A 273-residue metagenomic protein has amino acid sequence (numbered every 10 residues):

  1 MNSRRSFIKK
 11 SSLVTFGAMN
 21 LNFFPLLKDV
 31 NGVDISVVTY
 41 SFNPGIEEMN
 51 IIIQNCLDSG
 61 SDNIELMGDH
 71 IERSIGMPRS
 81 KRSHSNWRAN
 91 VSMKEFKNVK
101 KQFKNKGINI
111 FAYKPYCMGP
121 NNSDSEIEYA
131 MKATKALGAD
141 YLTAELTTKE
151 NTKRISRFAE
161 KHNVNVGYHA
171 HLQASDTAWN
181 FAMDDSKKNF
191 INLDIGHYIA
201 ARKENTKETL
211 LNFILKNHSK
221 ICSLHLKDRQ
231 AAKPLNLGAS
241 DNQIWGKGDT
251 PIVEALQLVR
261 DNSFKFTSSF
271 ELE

Functional and structural regions predicted by a protein language model:
M1-F16: N-terminal secretory signal peptides and thylakoid transit peptides that target proteins across membranes
S12-L13, G17-N20, Q102, K106-F190: Active-site acidic/histidine proton-transfer and metal-coordination neighborhood in alpha/beta enzyme cores
N22-E48, Q54-N55: C-terminal segment of N-terminal export signals and the immediately downstream linker at the start of the mature
V30, I53-D58, A89-I110, E126-A136 (+4 more regions): Acidic (Asp/Glu)-rich catalytic clusters
V33-V38, I64-L66, I110-P115, L142-A144 (+4 more regions): Hydrophobic faces of well-ordered beta-strands that scaffold small-molecule active sites in alpha/beta enzyme cores
I51, I64, F158-D249: Acidic/histidine-rich catalytic cores of soluble enzymes
I52-I71, L137-G138: Catalytic domains of carbohydrate-active enzymes, especially glycoside hydrolases
L66-K97: Glycine-rich, proline-tolerant flexible connector loops at the mouths of alpha/beta enzymes
